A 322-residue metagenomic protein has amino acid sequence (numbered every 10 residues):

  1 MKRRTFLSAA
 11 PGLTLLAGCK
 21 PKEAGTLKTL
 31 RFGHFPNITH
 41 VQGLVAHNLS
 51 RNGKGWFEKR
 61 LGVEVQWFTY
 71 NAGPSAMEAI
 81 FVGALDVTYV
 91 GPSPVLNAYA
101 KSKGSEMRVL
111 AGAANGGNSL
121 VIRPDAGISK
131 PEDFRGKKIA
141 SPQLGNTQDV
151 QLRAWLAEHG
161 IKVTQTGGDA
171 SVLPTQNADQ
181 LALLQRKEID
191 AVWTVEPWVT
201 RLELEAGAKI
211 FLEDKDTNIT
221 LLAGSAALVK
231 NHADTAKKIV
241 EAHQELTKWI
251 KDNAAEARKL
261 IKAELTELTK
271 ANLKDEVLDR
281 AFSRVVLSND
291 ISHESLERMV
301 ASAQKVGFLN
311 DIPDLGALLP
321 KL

Functional and structural regions predicted by a protein language model:
R3, K130-P131, L315: Structural motif detector for alpha-helix initiation sites
T5-P21, W193: N-terminal export signals
A24-L173, D190-E196, E213-D216: Short, glycine-/small- and polar/acidic-enriched structural segments that line small-molecule recognition paths
N37-H40, H232-N310: Secondary-structure end/capping motifs
P74, E78, V82, L96 (+11 more regions): Solvent-exposed, polar/charged alpha-helical surfaces in well-ordered, non-transmembrane soluble domains, broadly
A126, T166-D169, L173, N177-E264: Pocket-lining segment of extracytoplasmic ligand-binding domains
D311-L322: Hinge/cleft segment of the Venus flytrap/periplasmic-binding protein
